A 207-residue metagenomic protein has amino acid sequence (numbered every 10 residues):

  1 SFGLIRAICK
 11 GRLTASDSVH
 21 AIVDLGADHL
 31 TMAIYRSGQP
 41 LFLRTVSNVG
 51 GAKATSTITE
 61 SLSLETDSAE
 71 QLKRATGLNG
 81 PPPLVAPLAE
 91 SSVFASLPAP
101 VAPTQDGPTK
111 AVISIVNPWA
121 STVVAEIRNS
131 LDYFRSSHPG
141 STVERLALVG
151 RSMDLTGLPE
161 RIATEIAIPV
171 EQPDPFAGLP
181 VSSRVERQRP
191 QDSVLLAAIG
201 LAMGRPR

Functional and structural regions predicted by a protein language model:
S1-R207: Hydrophobic/aromatic-enriched cytosolic interaction surfaces used to assemble or bind macromolecules
